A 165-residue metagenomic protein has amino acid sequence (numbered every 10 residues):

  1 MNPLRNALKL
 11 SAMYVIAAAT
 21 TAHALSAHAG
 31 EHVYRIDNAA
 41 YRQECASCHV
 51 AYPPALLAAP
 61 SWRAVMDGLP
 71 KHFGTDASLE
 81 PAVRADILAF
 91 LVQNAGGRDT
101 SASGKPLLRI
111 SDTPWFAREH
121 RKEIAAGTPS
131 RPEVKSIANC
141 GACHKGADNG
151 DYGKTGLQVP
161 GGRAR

Functional and structural regions predicted by a protein language model:
N2-V15: Bacterial N-terminal signal peptides that target proteins for export
L4, A18-A19, I87: A detector of low-complexity, intrinsically disordered, Ser/Thr/Gly/Pro/Ala-rich segments
Y14-A27: C-terminal segment of classical bacterial N-terminal signal peptides
A27-A89, Q93-R165: Sequence context surrounding c-type heme c attachment/ligation sites in exported
